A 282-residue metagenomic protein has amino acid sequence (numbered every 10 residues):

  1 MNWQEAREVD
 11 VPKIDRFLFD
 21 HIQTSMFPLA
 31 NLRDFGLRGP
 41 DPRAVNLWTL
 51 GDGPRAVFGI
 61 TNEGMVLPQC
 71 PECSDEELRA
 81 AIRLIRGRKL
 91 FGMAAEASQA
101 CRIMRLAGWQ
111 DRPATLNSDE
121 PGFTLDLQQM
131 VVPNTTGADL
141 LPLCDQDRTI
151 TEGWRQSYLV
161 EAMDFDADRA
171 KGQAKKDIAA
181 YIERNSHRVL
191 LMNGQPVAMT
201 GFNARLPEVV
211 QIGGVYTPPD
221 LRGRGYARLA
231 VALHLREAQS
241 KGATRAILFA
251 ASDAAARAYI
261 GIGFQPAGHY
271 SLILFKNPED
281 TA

Functional and structural regions predicted by a protein language model:
M1-P28, Q129-D168, T281-A282: Short amphipathic alpha-helix that is part of the acyltransferase structural core
N2-E5, R16, I22, A30-G92 (+1 more regions): Conserved donor-binding loop and adjoining core beta-sheet/short helix segment in diverse acyl/aminoacyl transferases
A30-D34, T61-E63, M163, A167-V215: A conserved beta-strand-loop-helix scaffold within acyl/acetyltransferase catalytic domains
N46-G51, H187-L191, I247: Cytosolic beta-strand hydrophobic patch enriched in CBS
P54-A56, T61-G137, I273-L274: Acyl-donor-binding surface of acyltransferase catalytic domains
C73-L84, G213, T217-P219, G223-S240 (+2 more regions): Conserved acetyl-CoA-binding loop-helix of GNAT-fold acetyltransferases
R88-A97, A238-A251: Conserved GNAT acetyl-CoA-binding A-motif
S98-T115, R228, S252-H269: Conserved active-site alpha-helix within GNAT-family acetyltransferase domains
